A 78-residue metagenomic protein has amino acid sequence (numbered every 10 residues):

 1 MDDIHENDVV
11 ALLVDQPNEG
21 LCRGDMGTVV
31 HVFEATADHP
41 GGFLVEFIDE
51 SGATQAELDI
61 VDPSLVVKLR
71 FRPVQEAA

Functional and structural regions predicted by a protein language model:
D2-A77: Basic/aromatic-rich interaction segments and small domains that mediate binding to polyanionic partners
